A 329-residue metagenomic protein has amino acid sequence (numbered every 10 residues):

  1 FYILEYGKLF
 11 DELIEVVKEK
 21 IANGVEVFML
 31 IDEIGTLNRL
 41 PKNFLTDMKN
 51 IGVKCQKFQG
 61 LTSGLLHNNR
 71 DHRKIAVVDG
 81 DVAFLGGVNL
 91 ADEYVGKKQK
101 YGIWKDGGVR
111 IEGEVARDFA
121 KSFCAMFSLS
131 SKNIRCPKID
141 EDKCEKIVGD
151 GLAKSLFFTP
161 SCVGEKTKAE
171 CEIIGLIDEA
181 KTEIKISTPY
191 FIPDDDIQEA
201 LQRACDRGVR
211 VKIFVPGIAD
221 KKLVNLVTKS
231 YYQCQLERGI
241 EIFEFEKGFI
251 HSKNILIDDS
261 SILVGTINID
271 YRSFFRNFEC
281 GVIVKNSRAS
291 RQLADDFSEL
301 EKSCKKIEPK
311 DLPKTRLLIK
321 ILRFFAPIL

Functional and structural regions predicted by a protein language model:
F1-L329: Charged, low-complexity intrinsically disordered terminal segments
